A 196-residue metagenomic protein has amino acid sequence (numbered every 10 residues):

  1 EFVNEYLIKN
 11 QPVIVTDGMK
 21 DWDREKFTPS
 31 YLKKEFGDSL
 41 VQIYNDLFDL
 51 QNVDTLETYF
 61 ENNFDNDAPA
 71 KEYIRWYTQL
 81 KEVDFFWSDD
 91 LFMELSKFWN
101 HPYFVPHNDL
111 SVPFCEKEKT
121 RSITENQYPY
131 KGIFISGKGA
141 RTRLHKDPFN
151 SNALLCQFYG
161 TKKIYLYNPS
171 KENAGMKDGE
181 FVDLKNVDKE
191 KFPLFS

Functional and structural regions predicted by a protein language model:
E1-S196: N-terminal accessory scaffold of Fe(II)-dependent oxygenases
